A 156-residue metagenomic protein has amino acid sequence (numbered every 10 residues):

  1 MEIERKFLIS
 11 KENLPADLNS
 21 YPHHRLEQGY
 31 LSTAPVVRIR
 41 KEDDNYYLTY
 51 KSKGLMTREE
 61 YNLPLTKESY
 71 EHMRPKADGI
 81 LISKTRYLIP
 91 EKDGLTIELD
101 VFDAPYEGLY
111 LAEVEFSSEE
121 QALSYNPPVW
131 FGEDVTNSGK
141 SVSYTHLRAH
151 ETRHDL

Functional and structural regions predicted by a protein language model:
L8-L14, L18-E27, L31-L111, F116-S141: Charged surface patches that recognize polyanionic ligands
T145-T152: Conserved small/polar residues in nucleotide/adenosyl-binding loops
